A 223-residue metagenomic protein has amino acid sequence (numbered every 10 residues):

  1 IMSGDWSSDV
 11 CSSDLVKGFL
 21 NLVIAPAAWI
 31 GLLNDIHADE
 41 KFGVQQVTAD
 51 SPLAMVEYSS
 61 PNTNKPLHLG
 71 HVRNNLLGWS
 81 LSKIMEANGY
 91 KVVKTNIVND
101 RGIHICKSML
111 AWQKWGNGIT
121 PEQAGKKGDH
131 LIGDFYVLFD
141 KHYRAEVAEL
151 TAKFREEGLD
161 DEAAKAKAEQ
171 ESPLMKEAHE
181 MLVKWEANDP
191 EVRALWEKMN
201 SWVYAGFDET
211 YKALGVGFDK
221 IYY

Functional and structural regions predicted by a protein language model:
I1-D5: Short, exposed "boundary/linker" segments that immediately precede the start of a downstream structural module
S7-Y223: NTP-dependent nucleotidyl-transfer catalytic core
